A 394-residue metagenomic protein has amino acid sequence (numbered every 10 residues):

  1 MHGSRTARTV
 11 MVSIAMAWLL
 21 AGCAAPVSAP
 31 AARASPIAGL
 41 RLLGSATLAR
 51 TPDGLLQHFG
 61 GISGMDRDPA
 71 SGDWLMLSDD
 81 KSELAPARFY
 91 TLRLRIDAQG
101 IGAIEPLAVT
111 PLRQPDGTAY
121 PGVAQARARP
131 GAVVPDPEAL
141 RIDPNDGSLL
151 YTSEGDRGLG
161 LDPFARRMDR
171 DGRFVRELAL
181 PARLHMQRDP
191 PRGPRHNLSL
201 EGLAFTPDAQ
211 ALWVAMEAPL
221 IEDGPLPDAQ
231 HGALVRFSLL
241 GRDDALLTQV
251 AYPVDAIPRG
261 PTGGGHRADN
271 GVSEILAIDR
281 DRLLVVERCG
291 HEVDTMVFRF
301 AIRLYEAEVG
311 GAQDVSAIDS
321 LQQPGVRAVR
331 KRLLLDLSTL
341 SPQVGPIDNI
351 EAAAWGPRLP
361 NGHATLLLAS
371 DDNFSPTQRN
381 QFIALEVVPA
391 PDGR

Functional and structural regions predicted by a protein language model:
M1-A7: N-terminal secretory signal peptides that target proteins for export/translocation
R8-M11, H291: Sequence-pattern detector for short linear motifs and compositional/periodic biases rather than a specific fold
M11-G22: Bacterial N-terminal signal peptides
C23-R394: Sequence/structural signature of beta-propeller domains
